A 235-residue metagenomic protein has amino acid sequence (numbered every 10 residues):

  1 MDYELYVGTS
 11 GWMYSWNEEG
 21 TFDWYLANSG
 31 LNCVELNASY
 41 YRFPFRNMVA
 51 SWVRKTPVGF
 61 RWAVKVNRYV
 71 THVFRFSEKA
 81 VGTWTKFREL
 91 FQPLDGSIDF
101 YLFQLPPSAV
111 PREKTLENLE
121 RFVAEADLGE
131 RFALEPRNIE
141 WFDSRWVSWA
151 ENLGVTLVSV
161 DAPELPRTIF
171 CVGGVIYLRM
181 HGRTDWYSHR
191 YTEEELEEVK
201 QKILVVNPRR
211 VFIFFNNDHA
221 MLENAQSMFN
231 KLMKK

Functional and structural regions predicted by a protein language model:
M1-K235: Residues lining hydrophobic/aromatic ligand-binding pockets adjacent to catalytic sites
